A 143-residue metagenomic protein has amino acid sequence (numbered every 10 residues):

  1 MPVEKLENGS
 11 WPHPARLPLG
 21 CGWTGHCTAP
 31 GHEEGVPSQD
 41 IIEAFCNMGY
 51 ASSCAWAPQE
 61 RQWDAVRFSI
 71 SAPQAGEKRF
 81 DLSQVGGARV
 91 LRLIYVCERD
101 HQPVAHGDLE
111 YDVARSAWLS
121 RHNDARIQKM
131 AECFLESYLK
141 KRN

Functional and structural regions predicted by a protein language model:
M1-N143: Cysteine-centered metal-binding/redox modules
